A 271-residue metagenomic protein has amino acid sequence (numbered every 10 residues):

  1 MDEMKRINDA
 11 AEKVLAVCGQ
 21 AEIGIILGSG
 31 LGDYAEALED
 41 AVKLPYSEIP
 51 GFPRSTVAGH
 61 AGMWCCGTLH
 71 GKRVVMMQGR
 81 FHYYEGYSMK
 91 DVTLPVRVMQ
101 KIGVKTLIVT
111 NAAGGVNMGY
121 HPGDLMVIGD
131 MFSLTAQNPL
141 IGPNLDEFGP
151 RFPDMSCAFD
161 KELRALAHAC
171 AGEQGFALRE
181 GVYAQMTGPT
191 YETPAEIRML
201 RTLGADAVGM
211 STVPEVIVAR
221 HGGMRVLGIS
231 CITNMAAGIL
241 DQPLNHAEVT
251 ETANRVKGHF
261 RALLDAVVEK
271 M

Functional and structural regions predicted by a protein language model:
M1-M155: Metabolite-binding pocket within alpha/beta catalytic cores that recognizes anionic/polar moieties
Q100-G103, R201, R220: Non-catalytic positions within long, well-ordered alpha-helices that form the structural scaffold/packing of enzyme
K105-T106, D206, R225: Short acidic/polar active-site loop segments enriched in Thr and Asp
F148-F159, Q185, I197, A253-D265: Polyanion-binding loop/helix "lid" in catalytic or ligand-binding cores
R164, A169-D206, L264, M271: Active-site/ligand-binding-proximal alpha/beta "capping" segment
M210-E248: Zn-dependent metallopeptidase/amidohydrolase metal-coordination segment
A237-M271: His/Asp/Glu-rich mid-to-C-terminal helical/loop segments that flank catalytic regions of hydrolases
